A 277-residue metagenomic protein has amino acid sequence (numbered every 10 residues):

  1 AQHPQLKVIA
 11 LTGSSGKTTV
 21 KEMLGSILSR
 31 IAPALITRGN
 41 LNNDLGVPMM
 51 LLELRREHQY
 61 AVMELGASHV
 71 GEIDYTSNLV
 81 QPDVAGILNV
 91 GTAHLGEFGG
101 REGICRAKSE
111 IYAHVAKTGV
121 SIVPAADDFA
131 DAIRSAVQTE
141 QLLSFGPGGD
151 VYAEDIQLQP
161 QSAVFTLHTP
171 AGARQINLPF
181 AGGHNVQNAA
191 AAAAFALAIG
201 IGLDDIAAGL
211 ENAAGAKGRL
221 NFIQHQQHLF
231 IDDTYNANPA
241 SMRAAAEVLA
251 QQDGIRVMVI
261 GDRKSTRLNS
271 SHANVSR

Functional and structural regions predicted by a protein language model:
A1-A125, D131-Q138: Phosphate-binding loop of NTP-binding sites
P4-L6, V84-F230, G254: Acidic, Mg2+-coordinating active-site environments of NTP-dependent enzymes
L11, K217-R219, A246: ATP-dependent carboxylate/acyl-activation modules
L24, L28, M50-L51, A189-I199 (+2 more regions): Buried hydrophobic packing segments
T37-R38, M63-E64, E154, L178-P179 (+4 more regions): Thr-Gly-centered strand-to-loop micro-motif
G218, Y235-A244: Glycine-rich phosphate/pyrophosphate-binding beta-alpha loops
S241-I260, R277: A short alpha/beta connector and helix-capping loop motif
L268-R277: Single conserved hydrophobic/aromatic residue that forms the stacking wall/gate of nucleotide- or nucleobase-binding
